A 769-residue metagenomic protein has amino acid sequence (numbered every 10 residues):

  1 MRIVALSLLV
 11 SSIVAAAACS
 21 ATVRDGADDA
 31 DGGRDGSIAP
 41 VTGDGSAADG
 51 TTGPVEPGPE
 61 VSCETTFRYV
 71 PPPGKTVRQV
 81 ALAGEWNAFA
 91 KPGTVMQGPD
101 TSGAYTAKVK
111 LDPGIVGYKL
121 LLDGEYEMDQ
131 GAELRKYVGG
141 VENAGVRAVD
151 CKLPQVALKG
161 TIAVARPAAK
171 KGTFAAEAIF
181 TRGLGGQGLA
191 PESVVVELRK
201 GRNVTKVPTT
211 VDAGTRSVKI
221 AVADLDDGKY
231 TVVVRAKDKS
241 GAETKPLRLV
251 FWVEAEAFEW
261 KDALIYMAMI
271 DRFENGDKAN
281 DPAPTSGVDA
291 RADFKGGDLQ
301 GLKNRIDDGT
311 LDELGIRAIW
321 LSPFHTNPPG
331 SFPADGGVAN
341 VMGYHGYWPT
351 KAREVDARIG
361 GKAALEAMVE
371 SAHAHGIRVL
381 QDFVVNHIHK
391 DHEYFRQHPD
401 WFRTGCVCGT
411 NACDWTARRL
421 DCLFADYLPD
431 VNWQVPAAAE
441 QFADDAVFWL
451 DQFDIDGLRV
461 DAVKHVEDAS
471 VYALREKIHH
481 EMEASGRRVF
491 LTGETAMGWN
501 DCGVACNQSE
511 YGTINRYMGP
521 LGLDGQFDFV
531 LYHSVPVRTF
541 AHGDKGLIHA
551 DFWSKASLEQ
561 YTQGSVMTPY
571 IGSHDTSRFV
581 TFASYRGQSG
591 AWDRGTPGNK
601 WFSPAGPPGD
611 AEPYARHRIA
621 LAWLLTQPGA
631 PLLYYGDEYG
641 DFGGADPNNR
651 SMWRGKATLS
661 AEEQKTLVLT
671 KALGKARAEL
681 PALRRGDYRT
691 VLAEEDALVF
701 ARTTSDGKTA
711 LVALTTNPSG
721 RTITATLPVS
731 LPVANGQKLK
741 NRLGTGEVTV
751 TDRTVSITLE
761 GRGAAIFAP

Functional and structural regions predicted by a protein language model:
M1-S7, S11-E60: Ser/Thr-rich, Pro/Gly/Ala-heavy low-complexity intrinsically disordered linkers and tails of secreted extracellular
G58-I115, L121-V149, V195-V218: Aromatic-rich carbohydrate-binding modules that target alpha-glucans
K110-G114, V222-K229: Surface-exposed, short loops/turns at beta-strand junctions within beta-sandwich domains
A190-E192, V369, H375-I377, D445-V447 (+8 more regions): Active-site-proximal helices and loops of the catalytic beta/alpha 8
K237-A242: Short, solvent-exposed loop/turn segments at the edges of extracellular beta-sandwich modules
E259, F273-F453, S470-A484, F490-T495 (+2 more regions): Substrate-binding/active-site clefts of carbohydrate-active enzymes
V750-P769: C-terminal beta-strand-rich structural cap/linker in extracellular carbohydrate-active enzymes
